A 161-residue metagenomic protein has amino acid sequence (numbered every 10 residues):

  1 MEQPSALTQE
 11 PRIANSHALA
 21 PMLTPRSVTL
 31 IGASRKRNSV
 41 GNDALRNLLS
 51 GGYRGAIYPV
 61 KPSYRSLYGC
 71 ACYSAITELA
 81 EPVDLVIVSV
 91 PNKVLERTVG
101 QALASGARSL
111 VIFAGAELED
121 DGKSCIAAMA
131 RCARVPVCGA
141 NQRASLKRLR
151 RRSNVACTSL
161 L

Functional and structural regions predicted by a protein language model:
M1-L161: Catalytic-core regions of core metabolic enzymes, especially those transforming organic acids/acyl-group intermediates
